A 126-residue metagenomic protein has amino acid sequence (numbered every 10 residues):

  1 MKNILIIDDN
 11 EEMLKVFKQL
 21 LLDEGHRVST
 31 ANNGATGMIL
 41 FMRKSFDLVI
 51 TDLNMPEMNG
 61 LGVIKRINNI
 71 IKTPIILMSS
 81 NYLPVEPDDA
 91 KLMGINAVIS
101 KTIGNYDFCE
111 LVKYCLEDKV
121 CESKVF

Functional and structural regions predicted by a protein language model:
E11-S29: Two-component/phosphorelay signaling modules centered on CheY-like receiver
N32-T36, N59-G62: Acidic catalytic/metal-coordinating carboxylates
I39, L61-K72: Short amphipathic alpha-helix used as the core "switch/output" element in two-component signaling
D52: Active-site residues of response regulator receiver
M55: Receiver (REC) domain active-site loop signature in two-component systems and cognate sites in sensor histidine kinases
G62, Y82-I99, I103-E110: Alpha4 helix (beta4-alpha4-beta5 surface) of REC/receiver domains from two-component response regulators
M78-S79: Hydrophobic/aromatic residues positioned on beta-strands within the core alpha/beta folds
K113-F126: The C-terminal output helix
